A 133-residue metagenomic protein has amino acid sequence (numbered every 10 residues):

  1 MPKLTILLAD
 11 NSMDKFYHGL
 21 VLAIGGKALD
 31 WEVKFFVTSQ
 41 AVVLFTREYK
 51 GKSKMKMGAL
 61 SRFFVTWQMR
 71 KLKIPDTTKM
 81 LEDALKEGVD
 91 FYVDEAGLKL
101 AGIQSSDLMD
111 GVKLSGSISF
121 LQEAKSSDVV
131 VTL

Functional and structural regions predicted by a protein language model:
T5-D10, S61-M69, I103-S106: Short, basic, glycine/proline-bearing loop/turn elements
T5-Y17, L44-T46: Short, glycine-rich nucleotide/cofactor-binding loops
Y17-L29: Histidine-anchored nucleotide/phosphate-binding helix
V33-S39, Y92-E95: Short internal beta-strands
A41-K54: N-terminal beta-loop-helix "entrance" segment that forms/cooperates in small-molecule cofactor or anionic ligand
G51-M55, M109-V112: Short, hinge-like loop/turn segments at secondary-structure boundaries
K54-D83: A glycine-rich helix N-cap at a beta->alpha junction
T77-S127, L133: A charged, amphipathic interaction segment
